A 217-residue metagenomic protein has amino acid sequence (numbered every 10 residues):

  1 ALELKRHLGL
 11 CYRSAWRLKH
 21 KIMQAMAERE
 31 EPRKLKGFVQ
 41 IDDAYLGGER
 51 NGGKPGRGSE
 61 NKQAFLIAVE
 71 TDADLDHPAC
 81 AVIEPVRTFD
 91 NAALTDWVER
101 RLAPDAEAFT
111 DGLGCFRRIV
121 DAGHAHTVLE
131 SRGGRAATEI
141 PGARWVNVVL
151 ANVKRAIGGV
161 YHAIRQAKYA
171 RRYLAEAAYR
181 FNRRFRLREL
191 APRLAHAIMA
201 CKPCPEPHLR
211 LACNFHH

Functional and structural regions predicted by a protein language model:
A1-H217: Residue-level recognition of single "structural anchor" positions that define or cap local secondary structure
